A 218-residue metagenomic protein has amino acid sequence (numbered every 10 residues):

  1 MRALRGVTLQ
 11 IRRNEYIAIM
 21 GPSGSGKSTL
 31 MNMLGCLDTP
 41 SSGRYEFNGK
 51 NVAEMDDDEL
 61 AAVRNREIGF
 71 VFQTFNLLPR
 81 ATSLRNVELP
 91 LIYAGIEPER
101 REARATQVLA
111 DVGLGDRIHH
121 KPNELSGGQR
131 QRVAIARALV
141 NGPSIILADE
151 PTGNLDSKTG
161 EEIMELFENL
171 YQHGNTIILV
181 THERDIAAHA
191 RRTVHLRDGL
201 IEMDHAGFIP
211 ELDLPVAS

Functional and structural regions predicted by a protein language model:
M1-L196: ABC family nucleotide-binding domain
L200-S218: Conserved beta-strand-loop-alpha-helix hinge in the C-terminal portion of ABC ATPase nucleotide-binding domains
